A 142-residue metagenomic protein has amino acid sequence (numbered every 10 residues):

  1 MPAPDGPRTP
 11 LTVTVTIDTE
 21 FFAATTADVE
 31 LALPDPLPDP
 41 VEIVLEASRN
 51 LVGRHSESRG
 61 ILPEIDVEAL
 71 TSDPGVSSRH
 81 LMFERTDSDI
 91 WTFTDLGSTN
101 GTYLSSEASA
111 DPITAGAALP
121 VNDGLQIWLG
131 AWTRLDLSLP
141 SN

Functional and structural regions predicted by a protein language model:
M1-P74, A131-N142: Intrinsically disordered, low-complexity acidic Ser/Thr-rich regulatory segments
P4, P34-P36, V41-I43, S56-S58 (+7 more regions): Residue-level signal for the start and early helices of compact helical domains
V52, R85-I90, G97, S105-N142: C-terminal boundary/linker segments immediately following FHA domains
T71-P74, R85, T92: A broadly structural signal marking compact, well-ordered functional cores that mediate small-ligand/cofactor/substrate
S77: DNA-recognition element of transcription regulators
L81-F83: Buried hydrophobic-core signal for structured, non-transmembrane domains
